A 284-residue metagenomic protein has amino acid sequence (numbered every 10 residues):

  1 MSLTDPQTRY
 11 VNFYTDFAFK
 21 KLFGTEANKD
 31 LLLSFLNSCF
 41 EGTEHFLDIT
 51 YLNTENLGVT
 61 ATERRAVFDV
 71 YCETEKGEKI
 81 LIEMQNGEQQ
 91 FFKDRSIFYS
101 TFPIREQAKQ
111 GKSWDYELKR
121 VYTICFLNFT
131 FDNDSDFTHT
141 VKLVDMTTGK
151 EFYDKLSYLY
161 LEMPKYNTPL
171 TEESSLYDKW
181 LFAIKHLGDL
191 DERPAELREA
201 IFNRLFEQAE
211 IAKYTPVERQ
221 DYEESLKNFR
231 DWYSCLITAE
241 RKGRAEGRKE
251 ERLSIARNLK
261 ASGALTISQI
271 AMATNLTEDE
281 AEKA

Functional and structural regions predicted by a protein language model:
M1-L159, N167-P169: Accessory alpha/beta interaction modules
S2-T8, I80-Q85, F182-A284: Short, charged alpha-helical interaction segments and adjacent helix-coil junctions
N12-T15, S135-T138, E172-L176, E224-L226 (+2 more regions): Secondary-structure junction/capping motif
N53, D145, E162-K165, E192-E196 (+1 more regions): Short, solvent-exposed coil/turn linker segments
L159-M163, A183: Conserved FAD/dinucleotide-binding core of flavoprotein oxidoreductases
